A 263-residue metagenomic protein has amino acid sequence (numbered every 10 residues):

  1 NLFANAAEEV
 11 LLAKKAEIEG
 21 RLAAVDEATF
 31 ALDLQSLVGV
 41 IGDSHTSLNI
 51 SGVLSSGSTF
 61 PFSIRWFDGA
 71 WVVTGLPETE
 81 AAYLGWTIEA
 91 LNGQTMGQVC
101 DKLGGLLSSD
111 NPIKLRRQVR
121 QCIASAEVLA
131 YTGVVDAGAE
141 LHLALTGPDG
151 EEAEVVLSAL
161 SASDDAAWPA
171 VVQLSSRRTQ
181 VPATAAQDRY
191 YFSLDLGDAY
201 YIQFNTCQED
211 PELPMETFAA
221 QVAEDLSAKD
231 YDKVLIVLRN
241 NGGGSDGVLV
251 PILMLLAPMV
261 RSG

Functional and structural regions predicted by a protein language model:
N1-V234, N240-S262: Flexible, low-complexity junctional segments that flank or bridge functional domains
